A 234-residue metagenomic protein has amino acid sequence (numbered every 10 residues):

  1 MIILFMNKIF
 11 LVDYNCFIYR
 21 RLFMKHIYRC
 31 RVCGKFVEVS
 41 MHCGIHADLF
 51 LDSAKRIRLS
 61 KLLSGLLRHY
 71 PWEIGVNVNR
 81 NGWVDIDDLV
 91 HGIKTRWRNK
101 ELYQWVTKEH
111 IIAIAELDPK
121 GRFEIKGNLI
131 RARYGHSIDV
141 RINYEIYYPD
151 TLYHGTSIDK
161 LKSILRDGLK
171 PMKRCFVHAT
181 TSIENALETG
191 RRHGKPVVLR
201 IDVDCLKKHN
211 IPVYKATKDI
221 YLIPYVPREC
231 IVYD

Functional and structural regions predicted by a protein language model:
N7-D234: Eukaryotic, polar/proline-rich low-complexity intrinsically disordered regions
